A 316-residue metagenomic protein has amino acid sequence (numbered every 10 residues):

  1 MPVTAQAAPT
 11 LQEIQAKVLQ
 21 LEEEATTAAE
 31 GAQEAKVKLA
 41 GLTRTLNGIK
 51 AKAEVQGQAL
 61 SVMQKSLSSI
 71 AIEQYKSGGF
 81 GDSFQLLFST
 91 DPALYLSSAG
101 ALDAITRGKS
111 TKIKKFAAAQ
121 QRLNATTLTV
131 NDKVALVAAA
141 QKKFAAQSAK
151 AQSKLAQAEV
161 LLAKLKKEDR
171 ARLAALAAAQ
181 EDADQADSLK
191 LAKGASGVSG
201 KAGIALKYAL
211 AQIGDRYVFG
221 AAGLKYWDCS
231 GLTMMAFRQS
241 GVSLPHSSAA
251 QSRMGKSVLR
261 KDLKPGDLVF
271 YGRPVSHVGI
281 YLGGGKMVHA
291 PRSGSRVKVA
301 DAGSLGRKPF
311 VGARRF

Functional and structural regions predicted by a protein language model:
M1-E13, L136-A211, M234, S247: Hydrophobic packing segments in regular secondary structure
A5-E23, A29: Short, charged, low-complexity amphipathic alpha-helix
L19-E22, T26, Q33-K142: Amphipathic alpha-helical segments with strong coiled-coil propensity and their capping/boundary positions
E22-A35, A211-D215, S257-R260: Short N-terminal helix-initiation segments at or just after the protein's N-terminus
G78, D82-Q85, A158-A186, P265-Y271 (+1 more regions): Short secondary-structure transition/capping segments
A119-R122, V134-V137, S148, E168-D169 (+3 more regions): Short, intrinsically disordered/low-complexity patches at protein termini and at juxtamembrane boundaries
L191-F316: Peptidoglycan cell-wall recognition and remodeling modules
